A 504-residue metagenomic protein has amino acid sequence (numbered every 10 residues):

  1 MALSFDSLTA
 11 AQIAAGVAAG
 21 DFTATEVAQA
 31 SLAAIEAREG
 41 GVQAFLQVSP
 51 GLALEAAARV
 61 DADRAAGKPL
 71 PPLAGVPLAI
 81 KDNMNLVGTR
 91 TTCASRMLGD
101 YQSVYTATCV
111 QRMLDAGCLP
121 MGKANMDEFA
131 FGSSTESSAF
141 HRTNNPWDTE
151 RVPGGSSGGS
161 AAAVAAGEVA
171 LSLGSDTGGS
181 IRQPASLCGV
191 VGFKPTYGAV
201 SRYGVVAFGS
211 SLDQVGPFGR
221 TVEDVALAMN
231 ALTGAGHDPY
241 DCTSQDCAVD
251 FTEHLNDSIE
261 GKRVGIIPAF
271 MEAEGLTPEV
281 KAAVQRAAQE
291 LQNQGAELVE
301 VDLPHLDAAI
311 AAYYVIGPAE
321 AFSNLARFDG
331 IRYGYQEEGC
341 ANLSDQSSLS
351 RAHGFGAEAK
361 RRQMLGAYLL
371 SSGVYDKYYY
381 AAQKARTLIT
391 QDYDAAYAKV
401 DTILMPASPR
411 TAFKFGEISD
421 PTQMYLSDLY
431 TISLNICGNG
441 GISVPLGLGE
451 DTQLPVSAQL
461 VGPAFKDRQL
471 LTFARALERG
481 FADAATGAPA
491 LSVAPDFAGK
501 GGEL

Functional and structural regions predicted by a protein language model:
M1-L54, V280, R286-Q289, N293-G295 (+1 more regions): An N-terminal boundary/leader segment
A14-A18, E272, H305-L306, R327-I436 (+1 more regions): Serine-dependent amide/ester hydrolase catalytic core
V27-S31, A312-Y313, A359-A367: Short alpha-helical scaffolding segments that buttress acidic/His motifs in well-ordered protein cores
S31, A53, T106, V225 (+5 more regions): Residue-level signal for inorganic ion chemistry
A37, D115, A166-L171, T177-E274 (+3 more regions): Structural helix-boundary/capping segments
G51-D61, G117-C118, D127: Long amphipathic alpha-helix in the N-terminal Rossmann-like dinucleotide-binding domain of NAD(P)-dependent
V60-V76, L255-I267: Immediate post-signal peptide segment of exported/extracytoplasmic ligand-binding proteins
L73-V215, I267-A269, P318-A319, M405-T422: Short glycine/serine-rich loop/turn segments
